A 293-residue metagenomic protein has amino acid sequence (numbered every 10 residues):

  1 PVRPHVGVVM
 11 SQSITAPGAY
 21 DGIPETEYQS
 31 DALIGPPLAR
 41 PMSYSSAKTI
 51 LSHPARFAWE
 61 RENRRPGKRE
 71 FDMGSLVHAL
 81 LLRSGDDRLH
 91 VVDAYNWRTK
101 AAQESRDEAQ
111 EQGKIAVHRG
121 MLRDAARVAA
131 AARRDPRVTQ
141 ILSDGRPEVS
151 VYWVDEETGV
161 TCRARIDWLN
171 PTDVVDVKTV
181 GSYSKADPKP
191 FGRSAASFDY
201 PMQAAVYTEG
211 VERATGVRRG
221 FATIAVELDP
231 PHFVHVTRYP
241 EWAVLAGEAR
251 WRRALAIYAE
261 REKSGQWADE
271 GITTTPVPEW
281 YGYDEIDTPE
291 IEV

Functional and structural regions predicted by a protein language model:
R3-A164, I272: Metal-dependent nuclease catalytic cores that hydrolyze phosphodiester bonds in DNA/RNA, characterized by
V9-Q12, P17-D21, S194-P201, V206-V293: Metal-dependent nuclease catalytic regions and adjoining charged, substrate-binding loops involved in nucleic-acid end
R64-P66, Q110-V117, A186-F198, P240-W242: Short histidine-centered catalytic/ligand-binding loop motif
V77-H78, W168, W251: A residue-level signal for conserved active-site and pocket-lining positions in enzyme catalytic cores
L81-G85, D155, T179-S182, E212-G216 (+1 more regions): Hydrophobic/aromatic-lined pockets within catalytic cores
R137-S143, N170-D176, V211-R219: Secondary-structure boundary elements
G159-R163, N170-T172, R218, P230-H232: Coil-to-beta-strand transition motifs
A164-R193, Y207: Conserved catalytic cores of phosphodiester-cleaving nucleases, focusing on short active-site segments
